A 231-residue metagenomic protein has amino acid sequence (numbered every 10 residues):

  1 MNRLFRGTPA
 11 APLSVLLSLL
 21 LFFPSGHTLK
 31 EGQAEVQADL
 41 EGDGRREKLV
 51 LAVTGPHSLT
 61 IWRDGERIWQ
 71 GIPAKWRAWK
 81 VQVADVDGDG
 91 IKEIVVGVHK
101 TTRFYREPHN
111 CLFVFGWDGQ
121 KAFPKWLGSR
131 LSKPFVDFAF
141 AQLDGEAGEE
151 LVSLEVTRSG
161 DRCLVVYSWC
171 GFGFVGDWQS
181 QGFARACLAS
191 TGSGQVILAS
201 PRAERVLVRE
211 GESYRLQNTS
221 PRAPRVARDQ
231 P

Functional and structural regions predicted by a protein language model:
R3-V15: Bacterial N-terminal signal peptides that target proteins for export
L17-P231: Beta-propeller-forming repeat regions
